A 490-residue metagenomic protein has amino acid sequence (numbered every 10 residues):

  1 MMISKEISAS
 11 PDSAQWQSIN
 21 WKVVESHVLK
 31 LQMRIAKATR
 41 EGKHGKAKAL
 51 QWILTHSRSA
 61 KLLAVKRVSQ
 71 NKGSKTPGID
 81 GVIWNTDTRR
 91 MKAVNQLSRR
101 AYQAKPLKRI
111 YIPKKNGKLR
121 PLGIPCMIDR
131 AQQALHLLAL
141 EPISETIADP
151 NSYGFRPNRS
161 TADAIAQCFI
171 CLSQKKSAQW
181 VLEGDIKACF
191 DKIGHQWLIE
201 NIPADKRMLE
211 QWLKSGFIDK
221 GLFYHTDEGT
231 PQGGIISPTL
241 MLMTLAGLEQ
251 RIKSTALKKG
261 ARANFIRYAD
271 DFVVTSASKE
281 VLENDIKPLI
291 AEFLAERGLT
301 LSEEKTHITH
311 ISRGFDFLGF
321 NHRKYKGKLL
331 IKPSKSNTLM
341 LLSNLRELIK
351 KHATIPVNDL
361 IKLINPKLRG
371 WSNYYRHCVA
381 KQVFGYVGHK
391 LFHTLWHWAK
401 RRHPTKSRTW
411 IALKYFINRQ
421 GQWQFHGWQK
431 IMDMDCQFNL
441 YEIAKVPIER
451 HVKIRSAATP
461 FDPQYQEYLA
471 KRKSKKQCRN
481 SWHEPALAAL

Functional and structural regions predicted by a protein language model:
A14-G73, L138-G154: Charged boundary/loop elements
K72-N85, A104-A131, I147-S160, L182-E183 (+1 more regions): Short, conserved non-catalytic motifs in the polymerase core
Q96, R100, P150-N151, R156 (+1 more regions): Conserved polymerase palm-domain catalytic core
P121, H225-T230, R346-L360, W371-V383: Short, solvent-exposed helix-loop connector elements
R297-L363, K367-W371: A conserved non-catalytic segment of reverse transcriptases and RNA-directed RNA polymerases corresponding to the late
L360-K406, K414: Non-catalytic, peripheral interaction segments enriched in hydrophobic/basic residues
T394, A399-A489: Extended C-terminal regions of large enzymes
